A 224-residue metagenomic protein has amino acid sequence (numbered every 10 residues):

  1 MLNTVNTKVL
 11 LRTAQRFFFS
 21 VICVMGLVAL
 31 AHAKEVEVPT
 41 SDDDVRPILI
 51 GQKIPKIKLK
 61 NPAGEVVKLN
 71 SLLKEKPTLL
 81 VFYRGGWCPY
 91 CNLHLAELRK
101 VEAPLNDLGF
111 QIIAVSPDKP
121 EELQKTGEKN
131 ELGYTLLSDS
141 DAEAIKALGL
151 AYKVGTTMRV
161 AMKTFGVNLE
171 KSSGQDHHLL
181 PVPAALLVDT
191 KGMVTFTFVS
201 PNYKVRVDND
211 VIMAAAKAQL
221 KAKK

Functional and structural regions predicted by a protein language model:
L2-K58, K224: N-terminal targeting signals for export/organelle localization
P39-S41, K60-G64, V167-L169: Short gly/ser/thr-rich secondary-structure transition/capping motifs
I54-P55, P77, V182-A184: Short loop/turn microsegments at loop-to-beta-strand junctions
K58-P77: A short beta-strand-turn-helix
S71-A96: Short active-site neighborhood of thiol/selenol oxidoreductases, capturing the structured segment around
L93-G149: Structural microenvironment flanking redox-active thiols in thiol-disulfide oxidoreductases
D139-K204: Thiol/selenol-based redox catalytic cores and closely related redox-interacting motifs
Y203-A218: A short, polar/charged loop-to-alpha-helix boundary motif
